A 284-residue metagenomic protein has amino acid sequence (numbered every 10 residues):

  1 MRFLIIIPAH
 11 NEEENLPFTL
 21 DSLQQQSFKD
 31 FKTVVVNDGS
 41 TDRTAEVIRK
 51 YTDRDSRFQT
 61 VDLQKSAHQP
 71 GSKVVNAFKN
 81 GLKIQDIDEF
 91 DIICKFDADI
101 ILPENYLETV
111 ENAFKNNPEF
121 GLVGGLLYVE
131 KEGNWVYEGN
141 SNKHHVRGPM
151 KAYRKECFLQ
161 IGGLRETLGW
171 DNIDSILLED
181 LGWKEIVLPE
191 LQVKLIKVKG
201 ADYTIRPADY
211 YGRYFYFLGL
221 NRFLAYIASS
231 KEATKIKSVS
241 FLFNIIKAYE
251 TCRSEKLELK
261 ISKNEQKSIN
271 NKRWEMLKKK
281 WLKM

Functional and structural regions predicted by a protein language model:
M1-Q24: N-proximal low-complexity "stem/linker" segments adjacent to membrane-targeting elements
R2-L4, K32, I173: Cell-envelope/extracellular polymer assembly enzymes that use nucleotide-activated donors
L20-A67: Acidic donor-binding segment of Leloir-type glycosyltransferases
V75-I92: Active-site nucleotide-sugar/metal-binding loop of Leloir-type enzymes
E89-I101: Short beta-strand-to-loop acidic/aromatic patch adjacent to the donor-nucleotide binding site
I101-Y137: Conserved donor NDP-sugar-binding/catalytic core segment of glycosyltransferases
R147-G162: Conserved nucleotide-sugar donor-binding and metal-coordinating catalytic region shared by glycosyltransferases
P207-M284: Non-catalytic, C-terminal membrane-associated alpha-helical segments of glycosyltransferases
